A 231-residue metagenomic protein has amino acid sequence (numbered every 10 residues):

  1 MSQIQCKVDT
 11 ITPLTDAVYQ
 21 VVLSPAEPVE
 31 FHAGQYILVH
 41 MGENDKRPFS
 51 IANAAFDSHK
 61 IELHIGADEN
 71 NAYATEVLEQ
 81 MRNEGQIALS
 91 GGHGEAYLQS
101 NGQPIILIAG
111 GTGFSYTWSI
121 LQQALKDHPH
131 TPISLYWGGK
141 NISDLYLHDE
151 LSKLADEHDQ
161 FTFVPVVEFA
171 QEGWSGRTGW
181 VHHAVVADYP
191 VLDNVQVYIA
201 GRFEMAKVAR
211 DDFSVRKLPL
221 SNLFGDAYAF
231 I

Functional and structural regions predicted by a protein language model:
S2-G85, N141, E168-F169: Ferredoxin-reductase
G34, G113, R202: Short, conserved phosphate/pyrophosphate- and ester-handling motifs at nucleotide-, phospho-/glycolipid
S50-I61, S100-G111, R216: Short, compositionally biased
H64, T131-K140, V164-V167: Short internal beta-strands
S90-N101: A short, basic/flexible loop-to-alpha-helix module at the beginning of a structural domain
F114-K126: Histidine-anchored nucleotide/phosphate-binding helix
N141-I231: Reductase modules of NAD(P)H-dependent flavoproteins
